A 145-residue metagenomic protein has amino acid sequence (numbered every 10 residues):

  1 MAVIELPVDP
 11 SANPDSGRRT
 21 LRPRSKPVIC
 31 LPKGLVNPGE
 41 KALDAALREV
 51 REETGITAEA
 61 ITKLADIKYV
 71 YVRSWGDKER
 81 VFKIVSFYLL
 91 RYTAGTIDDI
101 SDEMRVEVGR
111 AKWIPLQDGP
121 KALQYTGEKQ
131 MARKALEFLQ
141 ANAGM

Functional and structural regions predicted by a protein language model:
M1-L31: N-terminal strand-loop-strand
L6-P10, S25-K26, N37-P38, D66-V70 (+1 more regions): Short, charged/polar surface micro-motifs in flexible loops or helix N-caps
C30, F82, W113: Short aromatic/basic micro-patch
L31-A65: The catalytic Nudix box helix
R48-I56, K121, E128, E137: Short, intrinsically disordered, mixed-charge
G55-T96: Active-site segment of metal-dependent pyrophosphate-handling enzymes, primarily the Nudix hydrolase catalytic core
F87, D98-A132: NUDIX/MutT-family hydrolases
K134-N142: C-terminal alpha-helix
